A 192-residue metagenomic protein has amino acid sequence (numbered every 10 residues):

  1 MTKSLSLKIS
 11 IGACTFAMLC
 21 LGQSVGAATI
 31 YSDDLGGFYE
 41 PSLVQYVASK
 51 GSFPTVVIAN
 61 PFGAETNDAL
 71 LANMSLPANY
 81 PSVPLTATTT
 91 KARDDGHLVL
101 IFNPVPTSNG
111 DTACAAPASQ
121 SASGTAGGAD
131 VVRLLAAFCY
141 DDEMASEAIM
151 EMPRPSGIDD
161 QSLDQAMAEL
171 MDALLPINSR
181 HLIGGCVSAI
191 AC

Functional and structural regions predicted by a protein language model:
T2-G12: Bacterial N-terminal signal peptides that target proteins for export
G12-C20: Bacterial N-terminal signal peptides
G22-N79: A structural "domain/chain start" motif
M74-P81, L174, N178: Sec/Tat-exported extracytoplasmic proteins
P81-D94: Short acidic low-complexity segments
D95-F138: Surface-exposed short loop/turn segments
D142-S146: Residue-level signal for glycine
A148-C192: C-terminal partner/receptor-binding element of secreted or periplasmic proteins
